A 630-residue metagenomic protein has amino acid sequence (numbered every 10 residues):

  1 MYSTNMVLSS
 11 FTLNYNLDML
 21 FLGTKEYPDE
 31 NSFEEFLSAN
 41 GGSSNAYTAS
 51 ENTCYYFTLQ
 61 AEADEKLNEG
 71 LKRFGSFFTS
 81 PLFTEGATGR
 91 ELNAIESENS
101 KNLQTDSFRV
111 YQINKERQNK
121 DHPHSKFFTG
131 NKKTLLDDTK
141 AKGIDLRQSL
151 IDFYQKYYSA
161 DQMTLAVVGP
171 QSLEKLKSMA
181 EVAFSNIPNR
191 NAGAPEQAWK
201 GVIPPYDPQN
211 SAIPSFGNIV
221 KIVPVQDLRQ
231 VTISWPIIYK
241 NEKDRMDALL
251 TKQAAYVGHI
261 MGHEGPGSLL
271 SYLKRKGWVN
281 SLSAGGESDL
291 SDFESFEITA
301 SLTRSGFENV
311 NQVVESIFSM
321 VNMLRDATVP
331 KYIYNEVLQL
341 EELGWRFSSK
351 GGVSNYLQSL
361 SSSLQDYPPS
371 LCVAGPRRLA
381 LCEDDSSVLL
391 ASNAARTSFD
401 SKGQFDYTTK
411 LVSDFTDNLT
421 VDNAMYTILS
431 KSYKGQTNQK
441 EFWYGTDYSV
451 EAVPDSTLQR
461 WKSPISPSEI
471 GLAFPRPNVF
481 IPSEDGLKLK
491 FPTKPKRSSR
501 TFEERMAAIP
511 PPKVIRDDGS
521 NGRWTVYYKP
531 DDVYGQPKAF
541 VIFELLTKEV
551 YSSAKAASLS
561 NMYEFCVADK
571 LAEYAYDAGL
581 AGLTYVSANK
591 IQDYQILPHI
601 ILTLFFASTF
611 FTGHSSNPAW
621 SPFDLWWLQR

Functional and structural regions predicted by a protein language model:
M1-G41, Q112-K120, K126-D145, I222-R325 (+4 more regions): Signal/transit-peptide handling
Y15, Y157-T164, M320: Short, surface-exposed connector motifs at secondary-structure boundaries
K25-F153, Q197-P204, Q209-S211, I233 (+5 more regions): Acidic/histidine-enriched segments that form metal/cofactor-coordinating and catalytic pocket/exosite environments
A39-G41, E96, S149-I151, S215-N218 (+2 more regions): Short alpha-helical segments and helix-capping/turn motifs at coil-helix boundaries
Q60, V168-S172, I238, W278 (+5 more regions): An acidic- and aromatic-residue-enriched active-site/binding cleft used to recognize and process polar
H124-F128, T164-V231, I237-N241, P330 (+6 more regions): An aromatic/glycine/proline-enriched structural segment found at the starts of mature extracellular/organellar domains
T164-G169, Y332-V533, V541: C-terminal regions of mature proteins
S295-E308, S363-V373, Y444, P598 (+1 more regions): Short His/Asp/Glu-rich catalytic/ion-coordination signatures at enzyme active sites or charged loops
